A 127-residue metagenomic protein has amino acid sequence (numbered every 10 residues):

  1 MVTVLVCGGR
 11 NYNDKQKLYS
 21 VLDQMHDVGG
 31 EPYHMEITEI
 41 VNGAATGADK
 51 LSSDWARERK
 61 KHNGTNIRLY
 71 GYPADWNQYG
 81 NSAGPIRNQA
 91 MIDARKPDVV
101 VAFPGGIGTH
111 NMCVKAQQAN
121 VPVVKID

Functional and structural regions predicted by a protein language model:
V4, Y12-D127: Acidic/glycine-enriched connector segments
